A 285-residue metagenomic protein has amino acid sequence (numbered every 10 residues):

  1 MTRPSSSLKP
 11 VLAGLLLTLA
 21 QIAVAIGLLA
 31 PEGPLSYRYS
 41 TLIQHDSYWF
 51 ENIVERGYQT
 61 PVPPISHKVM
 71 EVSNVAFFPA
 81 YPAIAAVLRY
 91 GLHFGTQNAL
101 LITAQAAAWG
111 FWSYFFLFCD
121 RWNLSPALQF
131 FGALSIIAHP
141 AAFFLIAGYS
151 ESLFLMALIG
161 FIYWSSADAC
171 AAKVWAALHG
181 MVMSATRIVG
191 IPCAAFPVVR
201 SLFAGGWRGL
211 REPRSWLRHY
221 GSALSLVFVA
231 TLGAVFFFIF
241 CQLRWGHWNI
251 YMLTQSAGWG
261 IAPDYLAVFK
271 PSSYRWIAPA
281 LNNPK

Functional and structural regions predicted by a protein language model:
M1-S5, D120-N123, S166-A176, R200-G221: Membrane-interface junctions at the ends of membrane-embedded or membrane-associated helices
L17-Y37, L42, V182-M183, G190-K285: Membrane-lumen/periplasm interface segments of specific transmembrane helices in polyprenyl phosphate-linked
H45-P63, H67-H93, V268-F269: Short hydrophobic/aromatic helix or loop-helix immediately within or flanking a transmembrane segment in polytopic
A86-Y90, A99-N123: Transmembrane-helix motifs of polytopic, lipid-linked glycan transferases
Y114, S135-A138, L153-W175, P197: Specific aromatic-rich, kink-prone transmembrane helix
Q129-A138, G180, S184: Short helix- or helix-capping micro-motifs that position conserved polar/aromatic residues at function-defining sites
I146-L153: Short acidic/glycine- and proline-prone juxtamembrane loop motifs at membrane-interface regions of multi-pass membrane
